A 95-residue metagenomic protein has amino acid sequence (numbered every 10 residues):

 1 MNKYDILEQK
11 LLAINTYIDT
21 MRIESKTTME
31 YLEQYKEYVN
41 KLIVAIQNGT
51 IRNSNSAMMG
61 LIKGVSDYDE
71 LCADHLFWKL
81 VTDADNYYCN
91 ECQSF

Functional and structural regions predicted by a protein language model:
M1-E30, C89-C92: Short terminal alpha-helical segments
N2-Q9, E30-E37, G49-S56, Y68 (+1 more regions): Alpha-helix boundary/N-cap detector
K10, Y17, I43, E70 (+1 more regions): Enrichment for repetitive, rod-forming helical segments
N15-G64: Amphipathic alpha-helical interaction modules
S56-F95: Amphipathic alpha-helical binding modules
